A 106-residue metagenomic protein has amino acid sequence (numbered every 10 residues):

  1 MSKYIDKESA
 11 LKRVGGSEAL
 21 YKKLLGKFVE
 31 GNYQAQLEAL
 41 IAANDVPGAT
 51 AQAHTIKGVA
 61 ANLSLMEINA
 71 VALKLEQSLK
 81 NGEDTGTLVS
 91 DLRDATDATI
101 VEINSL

Functional and structural regions predicted by a protein language model:
M1-L106: Two-component system phosphorelay core
